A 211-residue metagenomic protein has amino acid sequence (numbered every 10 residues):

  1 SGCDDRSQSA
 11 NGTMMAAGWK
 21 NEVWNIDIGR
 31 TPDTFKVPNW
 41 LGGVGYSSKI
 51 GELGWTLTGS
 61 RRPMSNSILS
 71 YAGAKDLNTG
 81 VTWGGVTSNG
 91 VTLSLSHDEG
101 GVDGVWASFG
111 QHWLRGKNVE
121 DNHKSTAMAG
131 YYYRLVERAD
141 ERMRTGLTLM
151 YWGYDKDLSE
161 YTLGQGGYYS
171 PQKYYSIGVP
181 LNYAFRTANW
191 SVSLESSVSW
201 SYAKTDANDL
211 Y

Functional and structural regions predicted by a protein language model:
S1-Y211: Gram-negative and organellar
